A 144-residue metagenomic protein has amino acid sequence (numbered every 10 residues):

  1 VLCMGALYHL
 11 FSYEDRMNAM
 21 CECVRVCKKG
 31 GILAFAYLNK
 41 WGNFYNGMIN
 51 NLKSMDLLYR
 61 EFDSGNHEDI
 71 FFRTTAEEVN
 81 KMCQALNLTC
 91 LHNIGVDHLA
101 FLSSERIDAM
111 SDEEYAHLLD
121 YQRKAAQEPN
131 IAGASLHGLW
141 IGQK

Functional and structural regions predicted by a protein language model:
L2: A conserved beta-strand element that flanks and buttresses the S-adenosyl-L-methionine
G5-H9: Short catalytic micro-motifs in class I SAM-dependent methyltransferases
F11, K28, K144: Short conserved AdoMet
F11-E14, N46: Conserved catalytic-core motifs of eukaryotic protein kinase domains, centered on the activation segment
M17-I32: A short glycine-rich, Lys/Arg-flanked "PGG" loop and its adjoining helix->strand segment in the class I
I32-R60: Conserved class I S-adenosyl-L-methionine
E68-N87, N93: Short alpha-helix
L91-K144: A C-terminal cap/extension of S-adenosyl-L-methionine-dependent methyltransferases that defines the acceptor-substrate
